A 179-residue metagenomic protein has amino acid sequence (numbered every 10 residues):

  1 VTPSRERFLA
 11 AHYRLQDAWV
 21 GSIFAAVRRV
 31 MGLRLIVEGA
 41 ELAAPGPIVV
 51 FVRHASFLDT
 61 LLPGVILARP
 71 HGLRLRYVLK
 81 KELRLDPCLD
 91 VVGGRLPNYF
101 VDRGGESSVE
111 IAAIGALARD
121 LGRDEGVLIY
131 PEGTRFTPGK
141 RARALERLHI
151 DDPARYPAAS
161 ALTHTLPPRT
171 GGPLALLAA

Functional and structural regions predicted by a protein language model:
V1-F24: N-terminal membrane-anchoring alpha-helices
S22, A26-A179: Soluble catalytic domains of membrane acyltransferases
